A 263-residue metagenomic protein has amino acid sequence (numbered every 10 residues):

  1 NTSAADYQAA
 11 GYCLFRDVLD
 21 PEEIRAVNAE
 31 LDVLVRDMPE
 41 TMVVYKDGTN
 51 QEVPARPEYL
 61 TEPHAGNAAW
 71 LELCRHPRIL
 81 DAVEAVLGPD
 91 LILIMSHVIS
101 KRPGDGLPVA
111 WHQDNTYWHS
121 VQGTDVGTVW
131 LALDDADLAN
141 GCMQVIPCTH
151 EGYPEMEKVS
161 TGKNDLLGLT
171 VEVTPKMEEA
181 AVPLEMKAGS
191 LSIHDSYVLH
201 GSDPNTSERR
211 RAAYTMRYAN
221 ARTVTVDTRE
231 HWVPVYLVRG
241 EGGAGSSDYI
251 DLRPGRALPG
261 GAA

Functional and structural regions predicted by a protein language model:
N1-A10, F15-W111, N115-S120, K158 (+2 more regions): Non-heme Fe(II)-dependent double-stranded beta-helix
D20-P21, I99-K101, T116, A136 (+3 more regions): Short, solvent-exposed loop/turn segments at secondary-structure junctions
D37-G48, L191, Y197-A263: Non-heme Fe(II)/2-oxoglutarate
N50, L107, V121-D125, K176 (+1 more regions): A generic structural micro-feature
V86, H112, H119-L138, E185-A188 (+2 more regions): Short, conserved beta-strand element in jelly-roll/cupin
Q113-D114, G162-A180, E208-R210, T228-P234: Short, surface-exposed loop/helix-turn segments at secondary-structure junctions that function as lids/hinges flanking
T116-Y117, V126, G201-N205: Glycine-rich phosphate/pyrophosphate-binding beta-alpha loops
A136-D203: Double-stranded beta-helix
